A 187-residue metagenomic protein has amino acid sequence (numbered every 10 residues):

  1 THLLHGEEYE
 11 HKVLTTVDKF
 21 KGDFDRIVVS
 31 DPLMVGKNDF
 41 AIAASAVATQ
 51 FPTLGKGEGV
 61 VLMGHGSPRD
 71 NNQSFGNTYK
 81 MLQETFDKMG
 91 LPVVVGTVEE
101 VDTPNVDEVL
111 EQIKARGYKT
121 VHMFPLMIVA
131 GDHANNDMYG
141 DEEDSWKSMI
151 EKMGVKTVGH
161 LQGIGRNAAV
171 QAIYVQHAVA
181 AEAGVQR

Functional and structural regions predicted by a protein language model:
T1-H122, M127-R187: Extended amphipathic ligand-handling, pore-lining, and cofactor/metal-binding catalytic surfaces
